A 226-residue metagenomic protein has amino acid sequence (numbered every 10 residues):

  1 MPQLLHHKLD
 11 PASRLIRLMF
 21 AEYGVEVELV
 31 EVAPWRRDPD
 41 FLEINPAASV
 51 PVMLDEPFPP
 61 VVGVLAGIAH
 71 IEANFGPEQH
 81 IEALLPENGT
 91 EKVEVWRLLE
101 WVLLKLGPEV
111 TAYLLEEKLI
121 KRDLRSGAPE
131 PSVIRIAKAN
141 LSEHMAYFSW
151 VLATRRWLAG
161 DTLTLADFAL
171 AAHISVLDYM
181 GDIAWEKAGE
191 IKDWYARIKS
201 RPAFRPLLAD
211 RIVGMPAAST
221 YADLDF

Functional and structural regions predicted by a protein language model:
M1-S132, D225: GST-like domain detector, emphasizing the conserved glutathione-binding G-site in the N-terminal thioredoxin-like
H7, L165, R211-I212: Short, solvent-exposed turn/loop segments enriched in Gly/Ser/Thr/Pro and often Arg
E31-P34, G189, D210-R211: Proline- and acidic/polar-enriched loop/turn elements at helix boundaries
P34-W35, L163, V213-G214: Positions that flank functional sites
E43, S200, A209: Phosphate-coordinating loops and pocket residues in cytosolic domains that bind phosphorylated ligands
Q79-E87, E109-V110, L158-D161, E186 (+1 more regions): Short, hydrophobic secondary-structure boundary micro-motifs
V102-S200: GST-like fold's C-terminal all-alpha helical module
R211-F226: Acidic/histidine-enriched, glycine/proline-rich intrinsically disordered or flexible terminal extensions
